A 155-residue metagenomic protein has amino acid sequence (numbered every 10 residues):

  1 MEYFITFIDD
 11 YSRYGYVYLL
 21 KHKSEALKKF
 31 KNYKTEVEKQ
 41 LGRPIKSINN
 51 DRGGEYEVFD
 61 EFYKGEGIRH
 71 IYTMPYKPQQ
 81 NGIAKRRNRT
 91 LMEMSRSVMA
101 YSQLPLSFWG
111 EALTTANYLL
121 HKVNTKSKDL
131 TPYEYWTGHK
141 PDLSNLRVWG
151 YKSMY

Functional and structural regions predicted by a protein language model:
M1-Y155: Anionic group-binding determinants
